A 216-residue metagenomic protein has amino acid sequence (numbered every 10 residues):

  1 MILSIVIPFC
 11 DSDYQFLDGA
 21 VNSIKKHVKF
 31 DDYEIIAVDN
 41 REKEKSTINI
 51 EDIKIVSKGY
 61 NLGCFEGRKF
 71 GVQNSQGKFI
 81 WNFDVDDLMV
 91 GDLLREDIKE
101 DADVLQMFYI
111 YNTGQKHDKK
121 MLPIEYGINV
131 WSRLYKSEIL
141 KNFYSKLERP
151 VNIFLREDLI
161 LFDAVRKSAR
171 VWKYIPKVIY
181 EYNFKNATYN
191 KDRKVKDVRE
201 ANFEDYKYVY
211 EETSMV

Functional and structural regions predicted by a protein language model:
S12, D39-I48, Y60, D84: A conserved acidic beta->alpha catalytic loop
S12-K26: Short, well-formed alpha-helical segments that are part of the catalytic scaffolds of diverse glycosyltransferases
K58-S75: Glycine-rich, basic loop-to-helix element that forms the pyrophosphate-binding segment of sugar-nucleotide handling
I80: Short aromatic/hydrophobic "clamp" motif used to bind/position activated sugar donors
D87-D97: Acidic donor-binding/catalytic loop of UDP-sugar-dependent glycosyltransferases, especially processive GT2
L105-H117: Short beta-strand-to-loop element that shapes/binds the nucleotide-sugar donor at the catalytic cleft/hinge
M121-D197: Conserved nucleotide-sugar donor-binding catalytic segment
Y182-F184, K191-V216: Catalytic core of nucleotide-sugar-dependent glycosyltransferases
